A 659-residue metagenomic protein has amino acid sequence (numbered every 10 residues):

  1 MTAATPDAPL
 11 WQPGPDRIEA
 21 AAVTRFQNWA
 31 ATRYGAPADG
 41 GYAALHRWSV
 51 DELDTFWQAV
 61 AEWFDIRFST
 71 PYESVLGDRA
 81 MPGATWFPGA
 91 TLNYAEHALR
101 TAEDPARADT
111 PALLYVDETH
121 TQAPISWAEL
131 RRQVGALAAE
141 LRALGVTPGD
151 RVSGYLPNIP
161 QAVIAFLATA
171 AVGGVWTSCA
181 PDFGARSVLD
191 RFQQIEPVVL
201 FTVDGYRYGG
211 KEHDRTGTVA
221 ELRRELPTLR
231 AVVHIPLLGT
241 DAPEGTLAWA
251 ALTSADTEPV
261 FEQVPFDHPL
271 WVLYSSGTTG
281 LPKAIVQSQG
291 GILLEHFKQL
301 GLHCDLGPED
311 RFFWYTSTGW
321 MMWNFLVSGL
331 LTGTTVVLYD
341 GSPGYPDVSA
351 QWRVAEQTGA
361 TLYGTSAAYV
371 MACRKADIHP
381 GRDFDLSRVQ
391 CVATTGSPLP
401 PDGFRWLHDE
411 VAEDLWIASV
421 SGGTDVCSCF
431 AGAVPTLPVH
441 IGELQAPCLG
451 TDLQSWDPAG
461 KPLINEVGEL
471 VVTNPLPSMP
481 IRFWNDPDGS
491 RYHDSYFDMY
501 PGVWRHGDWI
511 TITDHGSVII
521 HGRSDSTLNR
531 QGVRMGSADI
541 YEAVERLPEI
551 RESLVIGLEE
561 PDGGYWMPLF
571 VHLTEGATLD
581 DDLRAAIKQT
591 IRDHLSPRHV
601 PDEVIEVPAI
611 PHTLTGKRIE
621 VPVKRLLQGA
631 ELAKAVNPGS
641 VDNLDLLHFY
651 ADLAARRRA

Functional and structural regions predicted by a protein language model:
A44-W48, A95, D109, L113-L167 (+5 more regions): Conserved AMP-binding/adenylate-forming core of the ANL superfamily
D109-P111, H234, G245-Y274, L281 (+3 more regions): Conserved pre-ATP/AMP-binding loop-to-beta segment of ANL
G154, C179-D204, V219, E356 (+10 more regions): AMP-binding/adenylate-forming catalytic core of the ANL superfamily
P157, V199-T218, G239, D340-G344 (+3 more regions): Adenylate-forming
L167, A171-A250, T358-G359, S366-A367: Structural core segment of the AMP-binding/adenylate-forming
A231, L554-E560, P568-H572, K588-A659: Conserved C-terminal "lid"/linker of ANL adenylate-forming enzymes
L293-R311, M321-T361, A376-D377: Conserved AMP-binding/adenylation subdomain of ANL enzymes
L302, Q390-S517, S524-T527, I540: Conserved AMP-binding/adenylate-forming
